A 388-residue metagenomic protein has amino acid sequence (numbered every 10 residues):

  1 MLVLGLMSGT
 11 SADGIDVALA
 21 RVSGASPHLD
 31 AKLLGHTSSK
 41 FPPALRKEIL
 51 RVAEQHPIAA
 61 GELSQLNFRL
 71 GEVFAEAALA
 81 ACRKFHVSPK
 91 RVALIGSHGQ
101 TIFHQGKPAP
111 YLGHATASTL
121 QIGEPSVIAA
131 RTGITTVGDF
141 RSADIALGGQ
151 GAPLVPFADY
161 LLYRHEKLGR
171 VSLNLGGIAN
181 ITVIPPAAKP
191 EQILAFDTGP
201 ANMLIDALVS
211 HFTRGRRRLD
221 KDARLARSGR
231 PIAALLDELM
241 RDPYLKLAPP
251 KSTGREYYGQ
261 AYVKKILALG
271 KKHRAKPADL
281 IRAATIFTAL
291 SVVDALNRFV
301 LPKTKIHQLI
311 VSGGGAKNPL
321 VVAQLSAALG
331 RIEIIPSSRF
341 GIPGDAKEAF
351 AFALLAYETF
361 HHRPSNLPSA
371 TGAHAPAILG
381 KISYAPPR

Functional and structural regions predicted by a protein language model:
L2, A93-L94, V171, Q308: Structural motif
L2-V3, G106, L112-T119, S126-A130 (+2 more regions): Phosphate-binding/catalytic loop of phosphoryl-transfer enzymes
S8, D13-G24, P185-A187, T198 (+2 more regions): Catalytic phosphate/nucleotide-handling subdomain of diverse soluble enzymes
G9, I95, I128, T288: Divalent metal-coordination and catalytic microenvironments
G14-P42, A188-A289, V293, T371 (+1 more regions): Conserved ATP-utilizing enzyme core subdomain
K32-R69: Conserved non-catalytic scaffold segment of RNase H-like nuclease domains
H56-I122: Short beta-strand-loop/turn "lid" adjacent to the catalytic site in phosphate-handling enzymes
V73-A81, P277-K305: Phosphate/ATP-binding catalytic cores across multiple sugar-kinase/actin-like superfamilies, primarily ASKHA
